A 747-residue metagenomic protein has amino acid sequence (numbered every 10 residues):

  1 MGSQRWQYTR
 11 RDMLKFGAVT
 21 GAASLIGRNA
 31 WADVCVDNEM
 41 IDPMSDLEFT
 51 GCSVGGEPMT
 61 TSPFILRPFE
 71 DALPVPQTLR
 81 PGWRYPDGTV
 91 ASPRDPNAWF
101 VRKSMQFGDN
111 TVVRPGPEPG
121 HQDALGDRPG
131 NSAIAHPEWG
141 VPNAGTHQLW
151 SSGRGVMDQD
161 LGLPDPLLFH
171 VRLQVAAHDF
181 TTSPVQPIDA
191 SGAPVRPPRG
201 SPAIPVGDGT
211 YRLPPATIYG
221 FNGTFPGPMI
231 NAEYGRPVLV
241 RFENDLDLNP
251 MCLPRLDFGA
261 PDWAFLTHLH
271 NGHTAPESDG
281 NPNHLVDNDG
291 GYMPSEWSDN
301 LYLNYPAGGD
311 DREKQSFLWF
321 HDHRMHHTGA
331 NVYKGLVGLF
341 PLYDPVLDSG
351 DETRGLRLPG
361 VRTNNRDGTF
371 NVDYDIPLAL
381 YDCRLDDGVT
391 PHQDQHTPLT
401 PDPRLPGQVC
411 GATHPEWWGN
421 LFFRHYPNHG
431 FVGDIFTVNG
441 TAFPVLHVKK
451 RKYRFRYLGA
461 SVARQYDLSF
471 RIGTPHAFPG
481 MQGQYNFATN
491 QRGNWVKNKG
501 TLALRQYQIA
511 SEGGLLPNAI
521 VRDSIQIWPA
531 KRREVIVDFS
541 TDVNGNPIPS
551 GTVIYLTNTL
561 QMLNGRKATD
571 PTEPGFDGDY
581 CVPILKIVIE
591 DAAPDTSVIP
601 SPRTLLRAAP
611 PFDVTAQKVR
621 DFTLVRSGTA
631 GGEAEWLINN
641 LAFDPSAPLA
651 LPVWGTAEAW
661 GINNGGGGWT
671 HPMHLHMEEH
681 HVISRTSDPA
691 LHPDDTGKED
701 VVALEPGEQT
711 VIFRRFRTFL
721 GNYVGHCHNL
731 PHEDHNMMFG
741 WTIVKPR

Functional and structural regions predicted by a protein language model:
M1-Y8, D12, F16-V19: N-terminal secretory signal peptides
A22-L269, T274-P276, H284-V286, W297 (+7 more regions): N-terminal, post-signal-peptide metal-ligating segments of extracellular/periplasmic oxidoreductases, dominated by
D33-D37, G259-G290, Q482, F487-D523 (+1 more regions): Active-site pocket scaffolds in enzymes
D37, P43, N271-Y292, R384 (+2 more regions): Histidine- and aromatic-rich segments of cupredoxin/plastocyanin-like copper-binding domains
P237, G290-N331: A conserved hydrophobic secondary-structure block that centers on an alpha-helix together with its immediately flanking
F242-L246, G459-S461, I662-G666: Asparagine-centered strand-capping/turn motif at beta-strand->loop junctions
L303-R312, D538-N546, F716-G721: Short, surface-exposed loop/turn segments at beta-strand-coil junctions that are enriched for proline with nearby
H326-A330, L560-K567, H732-N736: Short acidic/polar inter-strand loop motif in beta-rich domains
